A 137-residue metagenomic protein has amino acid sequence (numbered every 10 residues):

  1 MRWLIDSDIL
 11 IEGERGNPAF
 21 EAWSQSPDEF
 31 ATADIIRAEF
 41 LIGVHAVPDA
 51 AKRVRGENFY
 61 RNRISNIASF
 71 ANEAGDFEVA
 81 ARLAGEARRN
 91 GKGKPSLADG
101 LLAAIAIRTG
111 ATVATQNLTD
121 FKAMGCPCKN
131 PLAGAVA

Functional and structural regions predicted by a protein language model:
R2-W3, P18-I105, K122-A137: PIN-domain endoribonuclease scaffold, especially VapC-family toxins
W3-I9: Asp-based phosphoryl-transfer active-site loop
I11-G16: Short gly/ser/thr-rich secondary-structure transition/capping motifs
T112, Q116-D120: C-terminal structural segments of small proteins and small subunits
